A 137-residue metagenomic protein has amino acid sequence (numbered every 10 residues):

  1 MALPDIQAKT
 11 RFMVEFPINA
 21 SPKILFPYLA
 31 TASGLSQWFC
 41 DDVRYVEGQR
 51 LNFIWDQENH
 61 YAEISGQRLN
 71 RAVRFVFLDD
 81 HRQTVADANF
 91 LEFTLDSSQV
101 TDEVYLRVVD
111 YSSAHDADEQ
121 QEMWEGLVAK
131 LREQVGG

Functional and structural regions predicted by a protein language model:
M1-R44: Hydrophobic ligand-binding cavity/cleft-lining segments
D5, K9, A20, R50-L51 (+2 more regions): Charge-dense, helix-prone N-terminal extensions
M13, E58-A62, V85-E92: Short, surface-exposed coil-to-beta transition loops
P22-K23, S65-R71, L95-Y105: A short, structured loop/turn motif at beta-sheet edges
L25, T31, E47, I64-G66 (+3 more regions): A structural signal for the main folded, soluble domain(s) of proteins
L25-F26, L35, I64, F75 (+2 more regions): Hydrophobic pocket/interface hotspot
S36-H81: Glycine-rich portal/gate segments that line the openings of hydrophobic small-molecule binding cavities
D80-E133, G137: Beta-strand/loop substructures that line and gate deep hydrophobic ligand-binding cavities in soluble
